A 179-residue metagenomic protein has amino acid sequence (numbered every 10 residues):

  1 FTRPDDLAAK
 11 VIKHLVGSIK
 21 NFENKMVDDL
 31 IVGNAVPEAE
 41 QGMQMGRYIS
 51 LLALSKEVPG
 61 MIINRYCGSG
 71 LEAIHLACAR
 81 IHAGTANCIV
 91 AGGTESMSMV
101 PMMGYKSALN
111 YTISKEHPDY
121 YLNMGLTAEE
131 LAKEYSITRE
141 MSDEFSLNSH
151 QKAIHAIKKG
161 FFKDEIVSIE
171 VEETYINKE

Functional and structural regions predicted by a protein language model:
F1-K10, N21, M141-E179: N-terminal extracellular/periplasmic Venus flytrap/periplasmic-binding protein-like
T2, D6, N34-N87, D119-L126: Conserved catalytic cysteine-centered active-site region of acyl-thioester-dependent Claisen-condensing enzymes
D5-K20, M45-I49, A73, M124-L131 (+1 more regions): Short, well-ordered amphipathic alpha-helical segments that serve as non-catalytic structural scaffolds within diverse
V11-D28, Y48-I62, L76-I89, H155-E165: Structural signature of cysteine-dependent C-C bond-forming condensing enzymes
N34-A35, A53, G92-T94, V100 (+2 more regions): Fold-independent oxyanion-binding glycine-rich loops and adjacent beta-strand/coil segments at enzyme active sites
E38, S96-S98, A153: Glycine-rich nucleotide phosphate-binding loop and flanking beta-alpha elements of Rossmann-like dinucleotide-binding
R65-T94, A132-F162: Active-site-proximal alpha-helical scaffold in enzymes
H82-Y135: Flexible glycine-/small-residue-enriched beta->alpha junction loops that bind anionic phosphate/pyrophosphate groups
